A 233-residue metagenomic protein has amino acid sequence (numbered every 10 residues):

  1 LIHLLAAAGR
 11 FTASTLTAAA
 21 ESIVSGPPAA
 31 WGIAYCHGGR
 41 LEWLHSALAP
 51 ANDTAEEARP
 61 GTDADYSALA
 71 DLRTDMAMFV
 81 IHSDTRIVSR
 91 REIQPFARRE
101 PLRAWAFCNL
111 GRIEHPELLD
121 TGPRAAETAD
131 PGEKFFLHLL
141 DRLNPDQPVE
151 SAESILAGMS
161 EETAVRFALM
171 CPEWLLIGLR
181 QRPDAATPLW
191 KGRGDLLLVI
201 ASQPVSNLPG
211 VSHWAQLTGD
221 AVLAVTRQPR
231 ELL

Functional and structural regions predicted by a protein language model:
L1-A55, R182, P209, A215-L233: Extreme N-terminus nucleophile/cap motif
I2, I33, P95-E114, A157-V205 (+2 more regions): Conserved catalytic micro-motifs used in adenylation/nucleotidyl-transfer and phosphoryl/amide- and methyl-transfer
A13-S14, W43-L44, I87-S89, H115-L118 (+4 more regions): Short helix/loop capping segments that flank catalytic or ligand/cofactor-binding pockets
P27-A29, H37, T62, L72-T74 (+2 more regions): Short, basic and Ser/Thr-rich N-terminal targeting/leader segments
W31-G32, M76-V80, R166: A short, Trp-centered hydrophobic/proline-enriched beta-strand micro-motif
A49-S67, F79-L102, L119-T121: Short acidic (Asp/Glu) patches
N52, A58, D71, D75-R86 (+3 more regions): A structured binding-face within diverse protein domains that lines the active/interaction site
E114-L175: Short histidine
